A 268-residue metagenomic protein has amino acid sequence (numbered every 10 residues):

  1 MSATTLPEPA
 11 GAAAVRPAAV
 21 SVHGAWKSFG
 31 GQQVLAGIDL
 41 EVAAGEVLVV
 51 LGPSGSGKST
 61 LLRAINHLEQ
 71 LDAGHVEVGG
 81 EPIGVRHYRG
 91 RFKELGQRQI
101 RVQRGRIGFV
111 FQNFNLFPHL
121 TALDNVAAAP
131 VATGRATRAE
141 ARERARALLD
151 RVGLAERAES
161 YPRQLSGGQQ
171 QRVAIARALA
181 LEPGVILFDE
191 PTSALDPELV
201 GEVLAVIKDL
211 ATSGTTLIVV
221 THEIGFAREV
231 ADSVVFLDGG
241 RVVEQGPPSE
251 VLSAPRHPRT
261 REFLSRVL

Functional and structural regions predicted by a protein language model:
L120-A128: Short coil-to-helix segment of the ABC ATPase nucleotide-binding domain corresponding to the Q-loop/switch region
Y161-L165, Q169: Conserved ABC ATPase signature
A180-G184: A short, proline-enriched helix->beta-strand linker immediately N-terminal to the Walker B motif in ABC-type P-loop
I186-D189: Catalytic Walker B motif of ABC-type/P-loop ATPase nucleotide-binding domains
Q245-G246: ABC ATPase "signature
